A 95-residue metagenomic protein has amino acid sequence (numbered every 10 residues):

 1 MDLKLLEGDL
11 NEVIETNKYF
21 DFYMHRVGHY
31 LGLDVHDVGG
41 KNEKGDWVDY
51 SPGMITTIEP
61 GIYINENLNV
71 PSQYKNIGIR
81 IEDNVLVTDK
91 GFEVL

Functional and structural regions predicted by a protein language model:
M1-G32, M54: Active-site cores enriched in adjacent His and Asp/Glu residues with nearby glycine-rich loops that coordinate divalent
F20, V27-L95: Charged, cofactor-coupling segments
